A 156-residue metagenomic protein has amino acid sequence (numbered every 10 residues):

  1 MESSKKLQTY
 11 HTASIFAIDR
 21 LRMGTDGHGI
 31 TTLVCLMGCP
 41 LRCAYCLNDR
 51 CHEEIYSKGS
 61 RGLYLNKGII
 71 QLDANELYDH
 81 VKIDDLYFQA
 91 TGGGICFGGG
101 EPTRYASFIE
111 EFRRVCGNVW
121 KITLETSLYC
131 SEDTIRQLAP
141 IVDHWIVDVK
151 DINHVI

Functional and structural regions predicted by a protein language model:
M1-D26, D79: Auxiliary Fe-S-binding modules of radical SAM enzymes
T9, L33, M37, Q71: Electropositive phosphate-/nucleotide-binding environments in soluble metabolic enzymes
S14-H52, Y56: N-terminal pre-triad scaffold of radical SAM enzymes
I30, N48-I141: Conserved Radical SAM active-site core
V34, C43, E101, L124 (+1 more regions): Conserved, mostly hydrophobic/aromatic
C39, P102, D151-I152: Short glycine-rich anion-binding loops that position phosphate/pyrophosphate groups of nucleotides and phosphorylated
C130, N153-V155: Feature marks short, surface-exposed loop/turn motifs that line or immediately flank catalytic pockets and channel
A139-N153: Non-cysteine beta-strand/loop elements that form the S-adenosyl-L-methionine
